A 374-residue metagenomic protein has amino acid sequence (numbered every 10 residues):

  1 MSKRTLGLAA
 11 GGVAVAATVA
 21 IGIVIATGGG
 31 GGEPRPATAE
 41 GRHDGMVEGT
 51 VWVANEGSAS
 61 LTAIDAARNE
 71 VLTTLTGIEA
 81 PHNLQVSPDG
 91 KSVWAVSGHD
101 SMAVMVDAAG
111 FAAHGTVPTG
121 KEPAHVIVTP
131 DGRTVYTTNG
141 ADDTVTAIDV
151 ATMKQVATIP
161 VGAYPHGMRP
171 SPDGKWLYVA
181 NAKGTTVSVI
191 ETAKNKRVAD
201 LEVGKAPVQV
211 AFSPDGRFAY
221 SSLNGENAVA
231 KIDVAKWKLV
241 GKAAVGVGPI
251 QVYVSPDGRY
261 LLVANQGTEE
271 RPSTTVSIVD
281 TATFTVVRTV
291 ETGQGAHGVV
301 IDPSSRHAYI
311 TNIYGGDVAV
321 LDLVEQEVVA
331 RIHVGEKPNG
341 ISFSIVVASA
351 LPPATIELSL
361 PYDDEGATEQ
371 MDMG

Functional and structural regions predicted by a protein language model:
S2-G374: Predominantly soluble domains enriched in secretory-pathway, periplasmic, or organellar proteins
